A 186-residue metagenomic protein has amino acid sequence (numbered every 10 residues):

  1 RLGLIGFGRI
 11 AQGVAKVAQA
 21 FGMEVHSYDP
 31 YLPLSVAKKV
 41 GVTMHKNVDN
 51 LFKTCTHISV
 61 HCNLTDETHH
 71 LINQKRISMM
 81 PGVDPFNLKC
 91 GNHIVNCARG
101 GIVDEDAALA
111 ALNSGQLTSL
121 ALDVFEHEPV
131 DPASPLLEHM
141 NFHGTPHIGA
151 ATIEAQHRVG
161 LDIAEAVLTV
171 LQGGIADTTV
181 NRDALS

Functional and structural regions predicted by a protein language model:
R1-G13: Glycine-rich NAD(P)-binding loop of Rossmann-like domains
A18: Aromatic pocket-lining residues of Rossmann-like dinucleotide-binding sites
M23-E24: Residues at the starts of beta-strands that form the adenosine-phosphate
L32-P135, A151: Rossmann-like adenosine-cofactor binding region
S78, E126-S186: C-terminal helix-to-coil terminal segments
